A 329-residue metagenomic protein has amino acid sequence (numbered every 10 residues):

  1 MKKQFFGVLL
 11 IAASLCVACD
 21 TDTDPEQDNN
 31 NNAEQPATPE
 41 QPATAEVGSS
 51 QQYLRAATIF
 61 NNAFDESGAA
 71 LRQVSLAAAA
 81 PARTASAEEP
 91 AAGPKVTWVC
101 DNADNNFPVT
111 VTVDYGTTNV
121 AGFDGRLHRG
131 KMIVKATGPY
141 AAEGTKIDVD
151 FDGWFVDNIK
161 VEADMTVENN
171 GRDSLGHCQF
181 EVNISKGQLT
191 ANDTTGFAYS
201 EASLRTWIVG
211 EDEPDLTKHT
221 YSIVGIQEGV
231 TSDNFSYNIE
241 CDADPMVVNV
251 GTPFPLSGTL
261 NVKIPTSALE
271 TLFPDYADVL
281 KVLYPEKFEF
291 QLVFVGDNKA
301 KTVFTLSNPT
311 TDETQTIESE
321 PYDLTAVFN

Functional and structural regions predicted by a protein language model:
M1-Q4: Positively charged n-region of N-terminal signal peptides that target proteins for export
F6-I11: Sec-dependent N-terminal signal peptides
L15-A18: C-terminal motif of bacterial Sec signal peptides marking the signal peptidase cleavage site
T21-N329: Low-complexity, intrinsically disordered segments exposed to solvent
